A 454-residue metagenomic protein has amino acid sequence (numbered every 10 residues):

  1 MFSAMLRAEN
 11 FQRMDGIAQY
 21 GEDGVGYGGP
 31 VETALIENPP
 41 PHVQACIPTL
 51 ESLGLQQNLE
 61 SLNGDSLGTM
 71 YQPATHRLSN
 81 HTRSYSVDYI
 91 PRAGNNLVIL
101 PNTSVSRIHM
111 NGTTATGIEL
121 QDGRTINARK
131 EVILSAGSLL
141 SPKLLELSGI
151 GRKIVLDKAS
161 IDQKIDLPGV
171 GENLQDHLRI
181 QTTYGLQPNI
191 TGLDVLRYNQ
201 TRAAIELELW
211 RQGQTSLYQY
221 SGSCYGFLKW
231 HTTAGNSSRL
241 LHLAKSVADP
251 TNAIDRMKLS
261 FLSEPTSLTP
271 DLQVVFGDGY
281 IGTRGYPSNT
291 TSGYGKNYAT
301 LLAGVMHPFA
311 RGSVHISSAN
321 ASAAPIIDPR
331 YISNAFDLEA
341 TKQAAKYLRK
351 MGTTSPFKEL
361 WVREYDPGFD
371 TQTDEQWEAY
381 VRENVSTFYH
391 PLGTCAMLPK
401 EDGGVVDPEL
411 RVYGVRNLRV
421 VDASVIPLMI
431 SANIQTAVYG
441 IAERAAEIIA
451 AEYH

Functional and structural regions predicted by a protein language model:
M1-H454: Structural core of flavin- and non-heme-iron oxidoreductases, emphasizing the beta-strand/alpha-helix scaffold
